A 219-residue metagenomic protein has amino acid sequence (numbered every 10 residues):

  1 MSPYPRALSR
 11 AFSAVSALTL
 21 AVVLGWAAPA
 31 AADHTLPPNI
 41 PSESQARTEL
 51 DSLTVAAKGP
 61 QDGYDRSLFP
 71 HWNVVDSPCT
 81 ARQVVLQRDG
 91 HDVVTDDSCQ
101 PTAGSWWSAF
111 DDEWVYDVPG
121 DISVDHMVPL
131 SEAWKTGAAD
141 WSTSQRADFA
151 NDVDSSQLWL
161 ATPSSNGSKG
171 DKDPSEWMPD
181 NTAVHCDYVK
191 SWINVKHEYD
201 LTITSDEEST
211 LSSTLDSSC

Functional and structural regions predicted by a protein language model:
S2-D33: Secretory targeting and sorting signals
T19, A30-C79, E207-S209, D216-S218: N-terminal module-boundary/linker segments of secreted carbohydrate-active enzymes
T54-L130: Secreted/periplasmic proteins that engage bacterial cell-wall peptidoglycan
W106-C219: Domain-level detector of nuclease and nuclease-like folds in predominantly extracellular/periplasmic contexts
